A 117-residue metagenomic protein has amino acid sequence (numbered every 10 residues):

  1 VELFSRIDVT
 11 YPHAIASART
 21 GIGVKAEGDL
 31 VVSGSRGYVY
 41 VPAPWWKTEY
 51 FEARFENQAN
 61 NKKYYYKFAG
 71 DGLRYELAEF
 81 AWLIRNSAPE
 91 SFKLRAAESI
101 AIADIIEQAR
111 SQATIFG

Functional and structural regions predicted by a protein language model:
V1, A26, R74, K93 (+1 more regions): Loop/helix-junction capping segments adjacent to catalytic residues or to phosphate/diphosphate-binding pockets
V1-K47, A78-S87: Contiguous beta-strand/loop segments that form the cofactor/metal-binding neighborhood of enzyme cores
F4-H13, N61-K63, I106-F116: Short, charged low-complexity intrinsically disordered segments located at boundaries of structured domains
S17-T20, Y40-A43, Q58-G70: Short amphipathic beta-strand/extended segments with alternating polar/hydrophobic composition
L30, K47-Q58: Short polybasic amphipathic segments
W45-W46, Y75, E107-R110: Tryptophan-centric aromatic hotspots in well-structured domains and transmembrane helices
Y65-A78, L94: Active-site loop of classical SDR/Rossmann-like NAD(P)-dependent oxidoreductases, centered on the catalytic Tyr-X3-Lys
E79-G117: C-terminal helix-rich "cap/oligomerization" subdomain common to oxidoreductases
